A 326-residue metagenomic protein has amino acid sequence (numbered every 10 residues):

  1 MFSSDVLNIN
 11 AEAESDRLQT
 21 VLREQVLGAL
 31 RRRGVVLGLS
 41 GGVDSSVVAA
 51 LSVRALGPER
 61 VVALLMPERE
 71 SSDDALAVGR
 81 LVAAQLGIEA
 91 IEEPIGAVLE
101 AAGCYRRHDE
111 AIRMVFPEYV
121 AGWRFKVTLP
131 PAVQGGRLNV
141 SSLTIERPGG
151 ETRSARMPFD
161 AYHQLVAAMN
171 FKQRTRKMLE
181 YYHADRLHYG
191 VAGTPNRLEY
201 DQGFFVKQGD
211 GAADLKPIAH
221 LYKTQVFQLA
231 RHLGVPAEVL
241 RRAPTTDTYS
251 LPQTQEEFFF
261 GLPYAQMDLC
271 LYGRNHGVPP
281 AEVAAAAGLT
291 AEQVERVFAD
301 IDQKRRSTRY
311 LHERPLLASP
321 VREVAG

Functional and structural regions predicted by a protein language model:
M1-L37, V47, L51-R54, E59-V62 (+2 more regions): ATP/NTP-dependent adenylation/nucleotidyl-transfer catalytic domains that generate, transfer, or process NMP-activated
G42: Conserved G/P- and acidic residue-centered "switch" motifs that form tight phosphate/ATP-binding loops in soluble
P67: Acidic, Mg2+-coordinating phosphoryl-transfer loop and its flanking beta/alpha structural elements, shared across
L76: Mixed-charge (Asp/Glu-Lys/Arg
